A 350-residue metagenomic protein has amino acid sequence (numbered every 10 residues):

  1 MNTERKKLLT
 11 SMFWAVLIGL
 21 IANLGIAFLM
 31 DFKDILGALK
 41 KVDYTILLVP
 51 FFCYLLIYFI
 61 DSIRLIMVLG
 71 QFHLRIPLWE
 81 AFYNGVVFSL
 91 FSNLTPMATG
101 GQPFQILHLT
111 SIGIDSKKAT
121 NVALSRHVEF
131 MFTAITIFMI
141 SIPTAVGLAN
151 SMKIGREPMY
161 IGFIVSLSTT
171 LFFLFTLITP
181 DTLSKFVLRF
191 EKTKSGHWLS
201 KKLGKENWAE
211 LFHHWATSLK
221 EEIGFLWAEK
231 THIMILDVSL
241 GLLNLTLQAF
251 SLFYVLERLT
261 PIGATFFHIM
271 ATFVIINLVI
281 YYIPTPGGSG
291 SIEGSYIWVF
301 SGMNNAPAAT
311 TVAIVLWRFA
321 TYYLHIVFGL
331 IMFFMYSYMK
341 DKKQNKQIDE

Functional and structural regions predicted by a protein language model:
M1-G37, F88-L203, T285, S289-E350: Transmembrane helix-loop-helix hairpins in multi-pass inner-membrane proteins
L8-L9, F13, K41-P50, G224-S239: Membrane-interface helix starts
L20, P50-Y54, S89, R126 (+4 more regions): Residue-level signature of transmembrane alpha-helical cores of multipass secondary-active transporters and flippases
D34-K41, W215-A228: A short amphipathic helical element positioned immediately N-terminal to and/or at the very start of a transmembrane
D61-V68, Q105, Q248-V255, V274-I275 (+1 more regions): Hydrophobic/aromatic residues in alpha-helical transmembrane segments
S62-V86, V255-T272: Membrane-embedded helical hairpins/re-entrant loop segments and their flanking transmembrane helices within multi-pass
K201-L219: Short, membrane-interfacial amphipathic segments enriched in basic
K220-I275: Transmembrane helical segments that form the transport core of multi-pass membrane transport proteins
